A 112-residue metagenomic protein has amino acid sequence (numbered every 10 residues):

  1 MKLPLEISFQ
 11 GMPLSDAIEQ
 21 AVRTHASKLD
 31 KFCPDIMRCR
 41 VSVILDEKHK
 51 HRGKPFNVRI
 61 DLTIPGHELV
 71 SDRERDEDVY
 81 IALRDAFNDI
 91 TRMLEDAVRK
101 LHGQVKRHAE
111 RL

Functional and structural regions predicted by a protein language model:
M1-L112: N-terminal, polar/charged subdomain of small-to-medium soluble alpha/beta proteins
